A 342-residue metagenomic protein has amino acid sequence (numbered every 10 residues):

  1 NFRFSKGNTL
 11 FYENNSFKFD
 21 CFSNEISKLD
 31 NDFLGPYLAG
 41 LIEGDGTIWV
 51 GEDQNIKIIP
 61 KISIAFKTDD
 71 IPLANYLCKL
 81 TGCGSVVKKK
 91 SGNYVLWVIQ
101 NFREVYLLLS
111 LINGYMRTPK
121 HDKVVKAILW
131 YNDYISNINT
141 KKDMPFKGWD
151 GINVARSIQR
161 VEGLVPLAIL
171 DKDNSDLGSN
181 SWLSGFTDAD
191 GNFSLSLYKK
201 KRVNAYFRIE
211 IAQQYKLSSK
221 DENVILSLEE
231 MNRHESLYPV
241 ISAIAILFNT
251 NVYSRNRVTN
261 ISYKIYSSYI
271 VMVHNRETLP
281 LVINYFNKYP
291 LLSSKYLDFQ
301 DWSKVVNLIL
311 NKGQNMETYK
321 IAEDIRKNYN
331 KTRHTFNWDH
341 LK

Functional and structural regions predicted by a protein language model:
N1-K342: Internal intein/HINT superfamily modules and their associated LAGLIDADG
